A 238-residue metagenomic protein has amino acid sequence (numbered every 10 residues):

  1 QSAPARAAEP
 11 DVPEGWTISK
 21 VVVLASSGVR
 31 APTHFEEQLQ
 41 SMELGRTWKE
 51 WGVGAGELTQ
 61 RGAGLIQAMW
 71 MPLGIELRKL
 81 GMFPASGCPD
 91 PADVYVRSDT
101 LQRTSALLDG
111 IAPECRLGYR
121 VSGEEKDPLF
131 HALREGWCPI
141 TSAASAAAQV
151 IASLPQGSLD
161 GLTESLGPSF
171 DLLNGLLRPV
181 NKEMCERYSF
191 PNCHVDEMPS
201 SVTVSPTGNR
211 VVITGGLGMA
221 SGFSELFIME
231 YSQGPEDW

Functional and structural regions predicted by a protein language model:
Q1-W238: Long, internal stretches of domain cores in catalytic or enzyme-like folds, emphasizing the mature domain core
